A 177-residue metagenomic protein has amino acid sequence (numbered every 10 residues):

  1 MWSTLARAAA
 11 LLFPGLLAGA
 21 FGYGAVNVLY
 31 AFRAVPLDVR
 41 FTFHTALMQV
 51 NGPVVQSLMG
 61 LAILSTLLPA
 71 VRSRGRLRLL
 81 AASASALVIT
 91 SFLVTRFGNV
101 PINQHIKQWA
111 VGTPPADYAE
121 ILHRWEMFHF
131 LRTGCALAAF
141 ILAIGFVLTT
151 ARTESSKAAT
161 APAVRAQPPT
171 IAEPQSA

Functional and structural regions predicted by a protein language model:
M1-L16, S65-T90: Interfacial segments of alpha-helical transmembrane regions
T4-A10, P14-L61, I102-H123: Interfacial loop at the N-terminal end of multi-pass membrane proteins
L29, R33, V71-R78, V100 (+2 more regions): Transmembrane helix-loop junctions in multipass membrane proteins, especially transporters and channels
P53-L58, H123-A139: Hydrophobic alpha-helical transmembrane segments
I63-S73, A138-T153: Transmembrane alpha-helical segments in integral membrane proteins
I89-F97: Mid-bilayer segments of alpha-helical transmembrane spans in multi-pass integral membrane proteins that mediate
S155-P174: Short, highly charged, low-complexity non-transmembrane loops/tails of multi-pass membrane proteins
